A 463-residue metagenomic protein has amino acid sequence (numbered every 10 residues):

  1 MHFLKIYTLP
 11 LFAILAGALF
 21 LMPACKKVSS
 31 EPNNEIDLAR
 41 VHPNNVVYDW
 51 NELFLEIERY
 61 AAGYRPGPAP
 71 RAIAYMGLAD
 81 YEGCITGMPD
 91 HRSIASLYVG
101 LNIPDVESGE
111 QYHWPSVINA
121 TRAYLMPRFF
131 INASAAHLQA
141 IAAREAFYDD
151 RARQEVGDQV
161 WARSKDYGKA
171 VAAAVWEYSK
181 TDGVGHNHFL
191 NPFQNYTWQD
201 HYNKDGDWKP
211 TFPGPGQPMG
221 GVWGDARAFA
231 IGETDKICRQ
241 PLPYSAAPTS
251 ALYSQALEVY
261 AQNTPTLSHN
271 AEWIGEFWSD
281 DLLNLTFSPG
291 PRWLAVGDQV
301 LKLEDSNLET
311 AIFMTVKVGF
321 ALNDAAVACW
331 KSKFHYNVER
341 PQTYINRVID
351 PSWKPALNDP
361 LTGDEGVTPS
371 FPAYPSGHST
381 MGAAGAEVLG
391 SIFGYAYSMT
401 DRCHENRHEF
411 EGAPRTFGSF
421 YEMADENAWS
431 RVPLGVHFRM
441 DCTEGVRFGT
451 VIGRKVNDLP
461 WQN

Functional and structural regions predicted by a protein language model:
M1-H2, K26: N-terminal hydrophobic targeting signals that begin at the initiator methionine
H2-F12: Bacterial N-terminal signal peptides that target proteins for export
I6, L15, G382: Alpha-helical and His/Cys-centered functional microenvironments
F12-L19: Exposed, low-structure sequence patches enriched in small/polar residues
L21-A24: C-terminal motif of bacterial Sec signal peptides marking the signal peptidase cleavage site
K26-N463: Acidic/polar surface patches and capping/hinge elements
